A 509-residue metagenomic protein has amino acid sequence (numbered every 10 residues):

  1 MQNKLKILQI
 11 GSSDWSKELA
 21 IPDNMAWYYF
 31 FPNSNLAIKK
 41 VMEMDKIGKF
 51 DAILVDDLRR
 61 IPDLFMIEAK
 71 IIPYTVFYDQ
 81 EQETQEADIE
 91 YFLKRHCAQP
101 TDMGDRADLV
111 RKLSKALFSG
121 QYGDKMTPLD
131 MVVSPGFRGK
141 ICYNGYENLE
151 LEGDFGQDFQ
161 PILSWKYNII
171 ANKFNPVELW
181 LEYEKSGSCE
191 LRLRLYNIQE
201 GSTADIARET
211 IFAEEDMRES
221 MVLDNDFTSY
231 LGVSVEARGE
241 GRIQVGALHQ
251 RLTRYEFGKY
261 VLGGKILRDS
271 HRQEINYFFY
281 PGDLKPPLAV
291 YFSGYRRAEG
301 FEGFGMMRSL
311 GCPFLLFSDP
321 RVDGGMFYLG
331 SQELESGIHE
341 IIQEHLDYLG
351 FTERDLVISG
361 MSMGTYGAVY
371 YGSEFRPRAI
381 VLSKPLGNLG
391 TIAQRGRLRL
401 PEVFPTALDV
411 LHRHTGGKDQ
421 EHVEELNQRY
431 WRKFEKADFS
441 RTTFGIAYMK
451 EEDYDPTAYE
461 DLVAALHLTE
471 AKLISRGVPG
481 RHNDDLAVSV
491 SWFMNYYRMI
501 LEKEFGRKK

Functional and structural regions predicted by a protein language model:
G11-K49, D57-L64, H271-Y280, E425-Y430: A short, well-structured beta->alpha microelement
G120-G263: Beta-strand-enriched, solvent-exposed domains that form extended recognition/catalytic surfaces
K285-G294: Short beta-strand element of the alpha/beta-hydrolase
L329-F351: Alpha/beta-hydrolase active-site loop
G350-S362: Alpha/beta-hydrolase fold nucleophile elbow
G360-G372: Glycine-rich nucleophile elbow surrounding the catalytic serine of serine-hydrolase chemistry
E374-T415: Hydrolase active-site cap/lid region
P401-S475, H482-D485, W492-K508: The feature captures the conserved acid-bearing segment of alpha/beta-hydrolase catalytic domains
